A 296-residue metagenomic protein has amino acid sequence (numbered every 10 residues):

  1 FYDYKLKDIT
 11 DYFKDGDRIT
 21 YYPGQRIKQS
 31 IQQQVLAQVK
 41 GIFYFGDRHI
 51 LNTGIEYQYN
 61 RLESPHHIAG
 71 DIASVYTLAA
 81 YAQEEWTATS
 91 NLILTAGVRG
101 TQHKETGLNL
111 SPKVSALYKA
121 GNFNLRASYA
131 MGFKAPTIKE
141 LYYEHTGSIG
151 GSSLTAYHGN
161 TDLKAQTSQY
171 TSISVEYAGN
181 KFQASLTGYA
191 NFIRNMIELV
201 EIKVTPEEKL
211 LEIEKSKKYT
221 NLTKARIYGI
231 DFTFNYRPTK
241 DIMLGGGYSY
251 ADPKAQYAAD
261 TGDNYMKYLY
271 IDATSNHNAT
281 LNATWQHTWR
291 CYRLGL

Functional and structural regions predicted by a protein language model:
F1-T106, L117-K119, F182-S185, Y189 (+1 more regions): Face-selective signature of the C-terminal outer-membrane beta-barrel domain
T20-G41, A73, A79-Y81, L163-K164 (+3 more regions): Outer membrane beta-barrel strand-and-loop segments of large Gram-negative receptors, especially TonB-dependent
Y21-K28, E63-D71, G97-Q102, A156-T161 (+4 more regions): Extracellular loop and loop/strand-boundary signature of outer-membrane beta-barrel proteins
Q33, D47, Y76, L108 (+4 more regions): Residue-level preference for beta-strand/loop junctions
Q38-I42, V75-T87, N109-A120, L125 (+5 more regions): Feature captures outer-membrane beta-barrel proteins of Gram-negative bacteria and organelles
K40-I42, I50-Q58, T95-T101, S111-K119 (+7 more regions): Outer-envelope exported proteins of Gram-negative bacteria
D47, T87-L94, Y189-F192, I213-L296: Gram-negative outer-membrane beta-barrel transporters
R61, A69, K104-N109, Y118 (+3 more regions): Surface-exposed extracellular loop regions of Gram-negative outer-membrane beta-barrel proteins, predominantly
